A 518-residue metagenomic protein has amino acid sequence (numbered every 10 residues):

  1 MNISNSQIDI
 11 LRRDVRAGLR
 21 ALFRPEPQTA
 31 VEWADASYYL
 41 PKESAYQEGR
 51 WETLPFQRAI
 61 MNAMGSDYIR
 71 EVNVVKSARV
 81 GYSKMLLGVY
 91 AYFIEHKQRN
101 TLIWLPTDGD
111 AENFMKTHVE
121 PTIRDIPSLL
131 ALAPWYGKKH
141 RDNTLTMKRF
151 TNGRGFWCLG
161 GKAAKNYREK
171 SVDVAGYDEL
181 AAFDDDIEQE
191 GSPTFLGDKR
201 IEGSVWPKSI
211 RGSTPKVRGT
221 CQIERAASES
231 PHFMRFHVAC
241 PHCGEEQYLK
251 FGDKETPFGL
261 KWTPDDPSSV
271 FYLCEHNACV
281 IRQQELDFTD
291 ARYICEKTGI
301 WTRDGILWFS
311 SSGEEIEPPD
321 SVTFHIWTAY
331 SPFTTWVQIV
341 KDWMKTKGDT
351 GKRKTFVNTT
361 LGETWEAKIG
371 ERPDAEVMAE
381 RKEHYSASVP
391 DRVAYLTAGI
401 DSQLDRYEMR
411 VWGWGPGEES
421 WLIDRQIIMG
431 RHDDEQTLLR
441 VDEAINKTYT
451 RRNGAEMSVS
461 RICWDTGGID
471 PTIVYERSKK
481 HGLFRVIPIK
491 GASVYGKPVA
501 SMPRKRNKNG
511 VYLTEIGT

Functional and structural regions predicted by a protein language model:
N2-I400, Y407, L439-C463, G467 (+2 more regions): Phosphate/NTP-binding elements of NTP-utilizing enzymes
A181, I427, G491-A492: Short, acidic/turn-prone active-site loops that include or flank metal/cofactor- and phosphate-binding residues
G415-M429: Electropositive, glycine- and tryptophan-enriched low-complexity nucleic-acid-binding patches
M429-L438: Active-site beta-loop-alpha junctions of metal-dependent nucleic acid enzymes, especially the RNase H-like/DDE
T472-T518: Activity-critical C-terminal alpha-helical subdomain
